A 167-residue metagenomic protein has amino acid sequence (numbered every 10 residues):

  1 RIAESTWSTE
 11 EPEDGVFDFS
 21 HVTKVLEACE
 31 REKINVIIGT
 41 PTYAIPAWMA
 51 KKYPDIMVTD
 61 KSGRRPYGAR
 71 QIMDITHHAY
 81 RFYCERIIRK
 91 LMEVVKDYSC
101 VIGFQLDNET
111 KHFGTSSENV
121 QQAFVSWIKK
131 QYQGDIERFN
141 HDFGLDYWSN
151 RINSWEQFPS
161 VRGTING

Functional and structural regions predicted by a protein language model:
R1-R65, M92: Aromatic-lined substrate-binding rim segments of carbohydrate-active enzymes
P66-G167: Polysaccharide-binding and catalytic clefts of secreted carbohydrate-active enzymes
